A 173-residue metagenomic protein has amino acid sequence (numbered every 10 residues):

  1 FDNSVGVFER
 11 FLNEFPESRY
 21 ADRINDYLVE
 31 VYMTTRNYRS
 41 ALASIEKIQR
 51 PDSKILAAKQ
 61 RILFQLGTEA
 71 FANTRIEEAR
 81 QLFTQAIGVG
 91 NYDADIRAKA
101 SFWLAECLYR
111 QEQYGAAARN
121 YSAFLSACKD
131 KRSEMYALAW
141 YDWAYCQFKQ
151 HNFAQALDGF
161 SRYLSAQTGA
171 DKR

Functional and structural regions predicted by a protein language model:
F1-R173: Acidic, polar-rich low-complexity tracts and alpha-helical solenoid repeat scaffolds
